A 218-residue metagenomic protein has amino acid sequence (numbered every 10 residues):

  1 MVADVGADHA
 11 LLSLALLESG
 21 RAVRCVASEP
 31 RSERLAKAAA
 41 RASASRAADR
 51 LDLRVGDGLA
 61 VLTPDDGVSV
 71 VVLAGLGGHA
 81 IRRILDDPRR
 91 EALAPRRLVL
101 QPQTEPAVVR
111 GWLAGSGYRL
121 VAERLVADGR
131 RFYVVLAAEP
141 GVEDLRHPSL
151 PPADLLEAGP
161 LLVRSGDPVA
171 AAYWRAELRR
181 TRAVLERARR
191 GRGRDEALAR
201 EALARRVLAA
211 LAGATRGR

Functional and structural regions predicted by a protein language model:
M1-D8: Conserved class I S-adenosyl-L-methionine
D8, L76-H79: Short glycine-rich anion-binding loops that position phosphate/pyrophosphate groups of nucleotides and phosphorylated
H9-A22: Conserved SAM-binding loop of SAM-dependent methyltransferases across substrates and taxa, primarily the Class I
S19-R21, S43-D49, R90-L93: Short helix-capping segments at alpha-helix termini
R24-E29: Conserved SAM-binding motif I beta-strand of class I
S32-D66: S-adenosyl-L-methionine
A60-T63, H79-R218: Class I S-adenosyl-L-methionine
G67-G75: Short SAM/SAH-binding signature in class I
